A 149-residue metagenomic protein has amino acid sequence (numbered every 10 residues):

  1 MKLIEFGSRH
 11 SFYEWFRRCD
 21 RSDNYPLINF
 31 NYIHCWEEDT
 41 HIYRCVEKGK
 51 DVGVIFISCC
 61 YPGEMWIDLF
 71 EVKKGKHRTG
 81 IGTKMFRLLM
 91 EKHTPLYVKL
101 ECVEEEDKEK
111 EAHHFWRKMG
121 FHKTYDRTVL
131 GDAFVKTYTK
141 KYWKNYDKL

Functional and structural regions predicted by a protein language model:
M1-N31: Short amphipathic alpha-helix that is part of the acyltransferase structural core
I33-R44, W66: A short helix-loop-beta-strand connector motif used in the catalytic cores of GNAT acetyltransferases and, in some
W36, S58-W66, T124-L130, V135: Acidic, low-complexity, intrinsically disordered interaction modules
R44, K50-C59, E64-E71: Conserved beta-strand in the GNAT
V72, R78-E91: Conserved acetyl-CoA-binding loop-helix of GNAT-fold acetyltransferases
F86, D107-A112, T128-V135: Short glycine/proline-centered loop/turn elements that form peptide/ligand docking sites
H93-E105: Conserved GNAT acetyl-CoA-binding A-motif
E104-D126: Conserved active-site alpha-helix within GNAT-family acetyltransferase domains
